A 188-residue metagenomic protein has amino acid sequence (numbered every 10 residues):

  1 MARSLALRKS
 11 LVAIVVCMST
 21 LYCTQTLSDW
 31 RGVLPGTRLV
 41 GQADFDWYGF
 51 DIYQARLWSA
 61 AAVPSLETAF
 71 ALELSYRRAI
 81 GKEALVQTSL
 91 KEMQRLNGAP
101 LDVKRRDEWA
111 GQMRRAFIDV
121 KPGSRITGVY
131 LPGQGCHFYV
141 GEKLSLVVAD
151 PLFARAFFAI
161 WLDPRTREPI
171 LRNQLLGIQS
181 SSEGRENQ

Functional and structural regions predicted by a protein language model:
A2-V12: Bacterial N-terminal signal peptides that target proteins for export
M18-S19, C23: N-terminal signal peptide c-region/cleavage motif recognized by signal peptidases
T24-Q188: Terminal leader/tail segments of proteins
